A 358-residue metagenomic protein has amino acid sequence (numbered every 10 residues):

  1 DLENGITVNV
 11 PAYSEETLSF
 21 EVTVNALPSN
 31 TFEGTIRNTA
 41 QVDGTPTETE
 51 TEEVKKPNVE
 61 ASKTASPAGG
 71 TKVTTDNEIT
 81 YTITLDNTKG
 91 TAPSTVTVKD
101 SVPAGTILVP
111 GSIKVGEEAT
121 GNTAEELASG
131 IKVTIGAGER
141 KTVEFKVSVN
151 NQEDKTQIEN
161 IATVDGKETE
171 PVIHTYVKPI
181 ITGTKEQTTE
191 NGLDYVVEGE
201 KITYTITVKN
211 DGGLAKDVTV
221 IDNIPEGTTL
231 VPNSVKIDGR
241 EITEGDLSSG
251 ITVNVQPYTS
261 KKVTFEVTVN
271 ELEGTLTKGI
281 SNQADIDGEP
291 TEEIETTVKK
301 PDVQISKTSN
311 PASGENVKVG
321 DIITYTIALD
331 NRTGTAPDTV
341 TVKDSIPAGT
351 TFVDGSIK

Functional and structural regions predicted by a protein language model:
D1-K358: Exported/extracytosolic protein signature
